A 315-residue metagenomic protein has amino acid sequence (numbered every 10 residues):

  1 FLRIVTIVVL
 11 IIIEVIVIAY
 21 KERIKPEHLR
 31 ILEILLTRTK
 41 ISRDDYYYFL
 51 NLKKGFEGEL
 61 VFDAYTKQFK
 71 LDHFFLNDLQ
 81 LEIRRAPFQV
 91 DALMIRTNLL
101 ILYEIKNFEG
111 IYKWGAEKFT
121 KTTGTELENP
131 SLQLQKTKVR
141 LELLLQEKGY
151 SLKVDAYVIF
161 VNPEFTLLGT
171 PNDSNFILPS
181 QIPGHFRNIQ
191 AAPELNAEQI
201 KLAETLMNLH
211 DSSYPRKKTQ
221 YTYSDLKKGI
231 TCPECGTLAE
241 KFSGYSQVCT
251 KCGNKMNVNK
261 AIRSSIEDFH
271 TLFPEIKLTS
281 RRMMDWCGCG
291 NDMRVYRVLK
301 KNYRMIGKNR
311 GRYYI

Functional and structural regions predicted by a protein language model:
L2-F88, G124-N129, Q133-R297, N309: Surface-exposed interaction regions that form or flank ligand-binding interfaces
R85, M94-E117: Active-site beta-strand-loop-beta-strand hairpin of nuclease catalytic cores that positions key catalytic residues
D91: Conserved beta-strand and immediately adjacent loop positions that scaffold enzyme active sites
A116-G124: Short glycine/proline- and charge-enriched loop/turn segments that cap or connect secondary-structure elements
K300-K301: Assembly-interface segments of oligomeric complexes
R304-I315: Charged low-complexity interaction tracts in eukaryotic proteins
